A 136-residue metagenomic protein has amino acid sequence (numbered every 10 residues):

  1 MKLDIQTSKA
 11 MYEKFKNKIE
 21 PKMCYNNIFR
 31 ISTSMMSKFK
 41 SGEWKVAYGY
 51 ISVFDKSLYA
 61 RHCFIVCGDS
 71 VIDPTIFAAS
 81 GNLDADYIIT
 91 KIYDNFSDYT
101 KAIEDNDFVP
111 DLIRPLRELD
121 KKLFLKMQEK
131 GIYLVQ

Functional and structural regions predicted by a protein language model:
M1-Q136: A structural boundary/capping signal
